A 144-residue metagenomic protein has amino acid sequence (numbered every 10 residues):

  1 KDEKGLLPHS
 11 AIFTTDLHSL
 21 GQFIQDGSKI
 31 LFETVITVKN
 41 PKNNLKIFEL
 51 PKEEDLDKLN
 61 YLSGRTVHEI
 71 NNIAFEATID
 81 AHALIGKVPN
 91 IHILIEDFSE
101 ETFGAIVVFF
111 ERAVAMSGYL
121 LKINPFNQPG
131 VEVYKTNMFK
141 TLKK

Functional and structural regions predicted by a protein language model:
K1-K144: A SIS-like phosphosugar-recognition module
